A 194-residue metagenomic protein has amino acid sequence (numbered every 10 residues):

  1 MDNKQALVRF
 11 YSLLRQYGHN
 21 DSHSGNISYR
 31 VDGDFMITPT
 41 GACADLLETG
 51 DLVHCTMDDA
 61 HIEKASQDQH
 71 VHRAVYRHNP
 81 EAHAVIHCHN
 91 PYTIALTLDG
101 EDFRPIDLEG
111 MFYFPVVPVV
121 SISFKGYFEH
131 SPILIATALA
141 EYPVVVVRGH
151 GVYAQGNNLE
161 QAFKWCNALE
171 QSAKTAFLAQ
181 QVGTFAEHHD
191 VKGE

Functional and structural regions predicted by a protein language model:
M1-E194: Glycine-rich flexible loops
